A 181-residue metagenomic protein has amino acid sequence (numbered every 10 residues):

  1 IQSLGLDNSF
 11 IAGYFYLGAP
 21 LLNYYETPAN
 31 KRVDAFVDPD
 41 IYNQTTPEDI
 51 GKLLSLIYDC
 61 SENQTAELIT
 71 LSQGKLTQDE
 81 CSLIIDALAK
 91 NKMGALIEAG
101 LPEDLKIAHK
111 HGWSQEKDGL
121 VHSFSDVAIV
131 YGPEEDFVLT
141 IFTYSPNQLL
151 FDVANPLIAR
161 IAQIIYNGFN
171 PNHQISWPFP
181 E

Functional and structural regions predicted by a protein language model:
I1-E62: Mid-domain, small-residue-enriched loop/turn segments at the edges of structured enzyme/sensor domains
Y42-P47, G51-E181: Structured C-terminal helix/loop/strand segments within mature extracytoplasmic catalytic/sensor domains
